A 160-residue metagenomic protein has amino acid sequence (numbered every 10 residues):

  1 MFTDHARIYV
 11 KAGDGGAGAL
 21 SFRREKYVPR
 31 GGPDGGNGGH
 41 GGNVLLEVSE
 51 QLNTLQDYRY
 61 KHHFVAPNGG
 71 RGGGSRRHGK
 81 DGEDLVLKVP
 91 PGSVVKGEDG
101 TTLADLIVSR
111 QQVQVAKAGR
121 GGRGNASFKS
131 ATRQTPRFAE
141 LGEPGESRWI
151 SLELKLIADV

Functional and structural regions predicted by a protein language model:
M1-V160: Conserved P-loop NTPase architecture
